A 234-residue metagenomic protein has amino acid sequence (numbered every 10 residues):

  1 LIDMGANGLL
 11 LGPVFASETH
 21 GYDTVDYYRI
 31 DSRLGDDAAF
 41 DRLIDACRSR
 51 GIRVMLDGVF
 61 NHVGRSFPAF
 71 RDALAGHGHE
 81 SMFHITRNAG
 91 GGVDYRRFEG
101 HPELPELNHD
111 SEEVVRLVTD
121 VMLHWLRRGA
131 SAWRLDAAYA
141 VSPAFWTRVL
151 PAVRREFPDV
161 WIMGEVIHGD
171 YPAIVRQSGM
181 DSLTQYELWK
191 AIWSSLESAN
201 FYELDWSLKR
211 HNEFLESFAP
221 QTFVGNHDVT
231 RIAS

Functional and structural regions predicted by a protein language model:
M4-N7, V14-R128, V149, V153-F157 (+2 more regions): Substrate-binding/active-site clefts of carbohydrate-active enzymes
L10, M55, R134-D136: Conserved beta-strand positions in the central sheet of alpha/beta enzyme cores
F15, F60-G64, Y139-V141, H168 (+2 more regions): Active-site-proximal loop/turn and secondary-structure-junction residues that shape catalytic pockets, frequently
I44-R50, F70-L74, D120-L123, S131 (+1 more regions): Active-site-proximal helices and loops of the catalytic beta/alpha 8
R65, A144, A173, A233-S234: Short, function-defining helix-loop hinge/capping sites that tune catalysis or transport
L126, H227-D228: Catalytic grooves of carbohydrate-active enzymes
A132, D228-T230: A short, flexible beta-alpha/helix-coil linker loop
A137, R231-S234: Active-site rim elements
